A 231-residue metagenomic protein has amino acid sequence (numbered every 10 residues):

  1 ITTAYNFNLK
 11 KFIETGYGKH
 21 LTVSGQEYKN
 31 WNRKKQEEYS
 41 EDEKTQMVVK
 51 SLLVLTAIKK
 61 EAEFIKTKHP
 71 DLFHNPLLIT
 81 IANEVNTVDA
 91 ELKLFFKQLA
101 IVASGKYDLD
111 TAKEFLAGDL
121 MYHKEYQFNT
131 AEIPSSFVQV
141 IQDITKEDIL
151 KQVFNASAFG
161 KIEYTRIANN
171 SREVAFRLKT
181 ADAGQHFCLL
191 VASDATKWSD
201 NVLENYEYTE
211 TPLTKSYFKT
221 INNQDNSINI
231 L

Functional and structural regions predicted by a protein language model:
I1-H69, L78, N229-L231: Signature of the SF2 helicase/ATPase Hel1-core->accessory helical subdomain module
F64-I230: Conserved C-terminal RecA-like helicase domain
